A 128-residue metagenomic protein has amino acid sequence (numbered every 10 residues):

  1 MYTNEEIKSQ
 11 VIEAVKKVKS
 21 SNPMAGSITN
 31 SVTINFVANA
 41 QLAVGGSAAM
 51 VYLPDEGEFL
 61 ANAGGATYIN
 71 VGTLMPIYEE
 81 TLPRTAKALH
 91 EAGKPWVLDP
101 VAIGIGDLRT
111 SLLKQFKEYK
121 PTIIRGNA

Functional and structural regions predicted by a protein language model:
M1-M50: Glycine-rich phosphate/adenosyl-contacting loop at the front of the ribokinase-like
G57-A128: Glycine-rich phosphate/dinucleotide-binding loop and adjoining beta-alpha-beta core of small-molecule
